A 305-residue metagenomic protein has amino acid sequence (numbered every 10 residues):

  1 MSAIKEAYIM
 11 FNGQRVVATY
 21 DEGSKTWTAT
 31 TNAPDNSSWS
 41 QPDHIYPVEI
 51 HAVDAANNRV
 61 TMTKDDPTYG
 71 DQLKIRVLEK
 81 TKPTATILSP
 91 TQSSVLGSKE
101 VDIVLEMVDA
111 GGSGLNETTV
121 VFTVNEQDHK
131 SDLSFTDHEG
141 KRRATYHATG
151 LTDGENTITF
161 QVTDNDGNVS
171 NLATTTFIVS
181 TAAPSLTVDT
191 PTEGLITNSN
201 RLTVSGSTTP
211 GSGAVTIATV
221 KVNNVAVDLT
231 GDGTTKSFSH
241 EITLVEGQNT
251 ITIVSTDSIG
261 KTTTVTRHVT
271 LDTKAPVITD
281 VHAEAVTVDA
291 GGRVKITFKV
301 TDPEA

Functional and structural regions predicted by a protein language model:
M1-I4, D109-E117, T209-I217, D302-A305: Extracellular acidic loop/turn motifs
I4, T81-T84, P90, L115 (+3 more regions): Proline-centered linker/hinge motifs at extracellular inter-domain junctions
R15-G23, T30, H129-F135, V225-D232: Short, surface-exposed loop motifs enriched in S/T, G, D/E and P with embedded aromatic residues
G23-D35, P42, D137-T145, D232-S239: Aromatic sugar-binding surface patches on proteins that engage polysaccharides or sugar-phosphate polymers
A33-I45, A148-E155, E241-Q248: Surface-exposed, short loops/turns at beta-strand junctions within beta-sandwich domains
D66-P83, T174-P184, R267-P276: Flexible, low-complexity linkers/stalks enriched in Thr/Pro that connect modular domains
S93-K99, E193-N200, A285-G292: Short, solvent-exposed loop/linker segments at the N-terminal edge of repeated beta-sheet extracellular domains
